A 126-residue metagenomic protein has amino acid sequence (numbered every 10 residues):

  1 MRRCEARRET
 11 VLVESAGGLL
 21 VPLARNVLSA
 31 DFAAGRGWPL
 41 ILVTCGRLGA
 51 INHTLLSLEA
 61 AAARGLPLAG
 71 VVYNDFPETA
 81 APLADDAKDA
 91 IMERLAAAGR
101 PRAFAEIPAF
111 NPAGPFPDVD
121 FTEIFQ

Functional and structural regions predicted by a protein language model:
M1-L23, A30: Phosphate-binding/switch loop-helix module in NTP-utilizing enzymes
L12-E14, I41, V72: Structural motif
G18-L19, R47-L48, D75-T79: Short histidine/acidic/glycine/proline-rich micro-motifs that form metal- and phosphate-coordinating active-site loops
L23, L48-I51, A81-P82: Loop/helix-junction capping segments adjacent to catalytic residues or to phosphate/diphosphate-binding pockets
A24-R47: Inter-motif core of Ras-like GTPase G domains
R25-D31, L55-L58, A84-D89: Charged helix-capping and loop-helix junction motifs
E59-Q126: C-terminal lobe/tail of nucleotide-utilizing enzymes
